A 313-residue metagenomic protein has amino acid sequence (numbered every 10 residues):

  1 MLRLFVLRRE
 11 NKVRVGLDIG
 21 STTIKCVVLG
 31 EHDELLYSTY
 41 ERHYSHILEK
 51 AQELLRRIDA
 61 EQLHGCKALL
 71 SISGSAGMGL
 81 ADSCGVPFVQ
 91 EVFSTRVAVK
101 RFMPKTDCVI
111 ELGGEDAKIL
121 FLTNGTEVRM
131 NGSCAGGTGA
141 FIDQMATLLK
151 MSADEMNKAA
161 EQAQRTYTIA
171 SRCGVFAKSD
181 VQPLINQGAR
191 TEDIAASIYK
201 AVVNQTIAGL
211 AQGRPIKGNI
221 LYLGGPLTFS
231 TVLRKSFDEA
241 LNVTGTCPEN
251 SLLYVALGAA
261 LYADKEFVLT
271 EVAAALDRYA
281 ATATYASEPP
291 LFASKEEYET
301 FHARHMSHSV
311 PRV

Functional and structural regions predicted by a protein language model:
M1, K265-V313: Acidic, glycine/GT-rich loop-and beta-edge segments that sit at the periphery of enzyme/chaperone cores
L4-H32, T106-T123, R165, V313: Gly/Thr-rich phosphate-binding beta-strand-loop-beta motif of the actin/hexokinase/Hsp70
R14-E49, E53-R57, G132: Short glycine-rich, Thr/Ser-proximal phosphate-binding strand/loop in the N-terminal lobe of ATP-dependent enzymes
Y40-H43, I58-F93, L120-R129: Short beta-strand-loop/turn "lid" adjacent to the catalytic site in phosphate-handling enzymes
H46-I47, N124-R165, C173, L252-V255 (+1 more regions): Glycine-rich phosphate-binding loop plus the immediately following alpha-helix
A76, A211-A240, S251-V255: Glycine-rich phosphate-binding loops at beta-strand->alpha-helix junctions
F88-V92, D238-L257: Conserved phosphate-binding/catalytic loops in two-lobed NTP-binding clefts
A177-L210: Adenine-nucleotide phosphate-binding core of ATP-dependent small-molecule kinases
